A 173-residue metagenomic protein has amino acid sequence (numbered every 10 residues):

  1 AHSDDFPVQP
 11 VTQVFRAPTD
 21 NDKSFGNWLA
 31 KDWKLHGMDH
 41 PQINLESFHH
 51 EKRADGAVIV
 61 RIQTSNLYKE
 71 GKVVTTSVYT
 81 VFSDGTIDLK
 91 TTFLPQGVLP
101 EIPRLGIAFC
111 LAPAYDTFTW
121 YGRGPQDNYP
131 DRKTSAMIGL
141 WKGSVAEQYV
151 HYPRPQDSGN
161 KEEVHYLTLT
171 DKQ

Functional and structural regions predicted by a protein language model:
A1-Q173: Beta-strand/loop-rich accessory regions of lumenal/periplasmic or secreted enzymes, predominantly carbohydrate-active
